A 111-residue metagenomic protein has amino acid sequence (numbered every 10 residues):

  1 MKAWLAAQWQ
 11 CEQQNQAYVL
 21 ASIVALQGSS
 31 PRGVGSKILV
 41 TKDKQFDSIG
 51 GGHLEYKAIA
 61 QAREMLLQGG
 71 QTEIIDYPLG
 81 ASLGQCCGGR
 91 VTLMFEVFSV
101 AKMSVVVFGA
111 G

Functional and structural regions predicted by a protein language model:
M1-G111: Segments forming oxygen-rich coordination pockets for charged ligands
